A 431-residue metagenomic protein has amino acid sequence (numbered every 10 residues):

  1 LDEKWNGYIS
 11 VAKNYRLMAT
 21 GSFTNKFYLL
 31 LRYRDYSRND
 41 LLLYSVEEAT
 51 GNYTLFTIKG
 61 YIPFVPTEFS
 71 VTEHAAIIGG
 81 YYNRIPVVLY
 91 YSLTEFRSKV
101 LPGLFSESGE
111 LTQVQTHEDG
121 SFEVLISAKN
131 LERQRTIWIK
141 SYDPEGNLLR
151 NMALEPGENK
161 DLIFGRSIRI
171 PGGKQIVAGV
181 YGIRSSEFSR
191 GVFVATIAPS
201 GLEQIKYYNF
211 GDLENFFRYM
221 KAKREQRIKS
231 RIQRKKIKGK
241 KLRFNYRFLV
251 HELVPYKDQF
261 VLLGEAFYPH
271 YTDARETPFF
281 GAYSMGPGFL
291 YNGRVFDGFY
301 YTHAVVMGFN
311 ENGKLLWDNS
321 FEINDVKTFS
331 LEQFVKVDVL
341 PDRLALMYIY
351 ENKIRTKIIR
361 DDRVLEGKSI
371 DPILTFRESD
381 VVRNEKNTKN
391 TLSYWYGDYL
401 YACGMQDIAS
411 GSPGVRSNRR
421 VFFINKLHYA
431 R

Functional and structural regions predicted by a protein language model:
L1-G79: Post-signal peptide N-terminal segment of secreted/secretory-pathway proteins
V11-S22, K59-V71, S106-H117, N159-R169 (+3 more regions): Repeated scaffold domains used in trafficking and secretory/extracellular systems, primarily beta-propellers
F23-Y36, S70-Y82, L89, D119-E132 (+7 more regions): Short beta-strand elements that form the blades of beta-propeller/WD-repeat-like and other beta-sheet-rich scaffold
L41-A49, V88-E95, R135-L148, S189-E203 (+3 more regions): Beta-propeller blade signature
I62-D161, I168-G179: Solenoidal tandem-repeat scaffolds enriched in leucines and small polar residues
M152-G165, I205-N245, W317-K336, V364-G397: Conserved blade-ending motifs and adjacent loop-strand segments that build the rim/top face of beta-propeller domains
R227, K238, A266-Y301, D362-R363: Glycine- and small hydrophobic-rich membrane-insertion segments that are intrinsically disordered in solution
G308-I358: C-terminal structural cap/anchor segments
